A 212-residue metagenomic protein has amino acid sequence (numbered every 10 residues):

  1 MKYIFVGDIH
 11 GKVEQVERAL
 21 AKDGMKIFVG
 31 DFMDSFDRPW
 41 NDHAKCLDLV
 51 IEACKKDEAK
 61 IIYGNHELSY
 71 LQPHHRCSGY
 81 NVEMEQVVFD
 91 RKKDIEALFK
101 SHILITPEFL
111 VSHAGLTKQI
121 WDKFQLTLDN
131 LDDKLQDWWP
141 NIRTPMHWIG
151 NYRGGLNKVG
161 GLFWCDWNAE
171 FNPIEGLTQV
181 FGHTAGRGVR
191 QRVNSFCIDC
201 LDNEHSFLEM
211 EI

Functional and structural regions predicted by a protein language model:
M1-I4, L104-V111, R192-N194: Beta-strand-turn-beta hairpins that frame and shape the catalytic cleft of phosphate-ester-processing enzymes
Y3-F5, K26, I61, Q179 (+1 more regions): Conserved beta-strand scaffold positions in the cores of enzyme catalytic domains, especially in NTP/NDP-utilizing
V6, G11-R91: Core catalytic region of metal-dependent phosphoesterases/phosphodiesterases, especially metallo-beta-lactamase-like
G7-I9, G30-M33, N65-E67, A114-L116 (+2 more regions): Active-site metal-binding loops of divalent metal-dependent hydrolases
E17-K22, P173, G188-N194: Short loop/helix-cap segments at secondary-structure boundaries that form the rim of catalytic
S35-F36, L68-P73, S112-A114, K118-D122 (+2 more regions): Short catalytic/ligand-binding loop motif for oxyanion handling, primarily in non-cytosolic enzymes, centered on
V82-V87, S101, T106-N172: Active-site-proximal loop/helix segment associated with metal-binding centers of metalloenzymes
A185-I212: Binuclear metal-dependent phosphoesterase catalytic core
